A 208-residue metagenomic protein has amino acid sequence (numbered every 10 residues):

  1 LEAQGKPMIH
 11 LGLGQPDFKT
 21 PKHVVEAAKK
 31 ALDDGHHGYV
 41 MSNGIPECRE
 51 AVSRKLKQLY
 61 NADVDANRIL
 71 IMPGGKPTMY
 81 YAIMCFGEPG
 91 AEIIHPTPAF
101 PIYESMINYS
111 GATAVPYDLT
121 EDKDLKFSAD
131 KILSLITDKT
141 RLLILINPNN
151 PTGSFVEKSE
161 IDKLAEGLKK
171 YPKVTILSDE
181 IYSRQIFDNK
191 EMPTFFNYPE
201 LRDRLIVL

Functional and structural regions predicted by a protein language model:
L1-G74, Y81: N-terminal small-domain helix-loop-helix segment of the aminotransferase-like
L11, A28, V52, I69 (+6 more regions): Generic structural signal for small/hydrophobic residues in well-ordered secondary structure, especially within
D63-I69, P89-E92, K139, R202-L205: Short acidic capping loops at alpha-helix termini that bridge into adjacent secondary structure
C85-I107: Conserved PLP-anchoring active-site segment centered on the Schiff-base-forming lysine
A91, A112, L168-T175, L201-D203: A short helix->loop->beta-strand "cap" motif at the edges of active sites that frequently abuts
Y109-V115: A short helix-loop-beta submotif of the ANL/AMP-binding
V115, L119-K190: Active-site phosphate-binding strand-loop segment of PLP-dependent enzymes
K173-T175, E191-L208: Conserved active-site segment immediately N-terminal to the catalytic lysine that forms the internal aldimine
